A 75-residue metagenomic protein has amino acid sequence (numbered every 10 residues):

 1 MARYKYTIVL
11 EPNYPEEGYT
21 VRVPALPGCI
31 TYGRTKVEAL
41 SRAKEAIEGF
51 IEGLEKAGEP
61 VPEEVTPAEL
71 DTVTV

Functional and structural regions predicted by a protein language model:
M1-T7, S41-V75: Short, charged, surface-exposed hinge/linker loops at domain edges that act as mobile lids or interdomain connectors
Y6, A25-G28: Short amphipathic alpha-helical segments
I8, V21, Y32-R34: Residue-level detection of beta-strand scaffold positions
E11-L26: Short aromatic-glycine-(Arg/Gly/Cys) micro-motifs in beta-strand/loop hairpins
P27-E38: A short, exposed loop/beta-hairpin motif centered on an aromatic-Gly-Thr core
